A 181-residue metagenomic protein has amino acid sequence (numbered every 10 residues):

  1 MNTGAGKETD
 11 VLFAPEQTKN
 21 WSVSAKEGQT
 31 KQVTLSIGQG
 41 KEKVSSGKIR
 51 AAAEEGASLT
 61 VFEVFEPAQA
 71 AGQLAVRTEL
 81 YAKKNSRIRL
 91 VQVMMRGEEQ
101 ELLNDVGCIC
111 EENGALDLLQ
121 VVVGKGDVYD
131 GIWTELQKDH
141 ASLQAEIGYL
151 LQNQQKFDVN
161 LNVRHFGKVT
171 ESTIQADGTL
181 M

Functional and structural regions predicted by a protein language model:
M1-T18: Short, Gly/Pro- and small/polar-rich lid/capping loops
F13-M181: Conserved beta-strand/loop scaffold segments within soluble protein domains that form the structured core and edges
